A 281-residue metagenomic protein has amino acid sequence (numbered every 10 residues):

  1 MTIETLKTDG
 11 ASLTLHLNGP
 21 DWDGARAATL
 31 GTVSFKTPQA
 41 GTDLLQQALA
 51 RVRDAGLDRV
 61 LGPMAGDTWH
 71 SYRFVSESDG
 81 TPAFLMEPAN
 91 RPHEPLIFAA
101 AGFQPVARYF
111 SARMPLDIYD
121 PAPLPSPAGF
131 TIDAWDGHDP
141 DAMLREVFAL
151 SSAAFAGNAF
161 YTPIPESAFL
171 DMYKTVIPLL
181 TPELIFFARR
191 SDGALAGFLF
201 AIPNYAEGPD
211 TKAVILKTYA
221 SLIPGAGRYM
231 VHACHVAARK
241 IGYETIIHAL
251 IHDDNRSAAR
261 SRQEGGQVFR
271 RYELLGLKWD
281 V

Functional and structural regions predicted by a protein language model:
M1-A27, G31-S34, G137-Y219: A conserved beta-strand-loop-helix scaffold within acyl/acetyltransferase catalytic domains
D21, G66-T68, D253-D254: Short, solvent-exposed loop/turn segments at secondary-structure junctions
G31-A40, M64-W69, I215-A226: A short, internal acetyl-CoA/4′-phosphopantetheine-binding micro-motif in the GNAT/acyltransferase core
P38-V52, I223-K240, Q263: Conserved acetyl-CoA-binding loop-helix of GNAT-fold acetyltransferases
V52, G56-W69: Transmembrane-helix bundle segments that line or gate the permeation/cavity pathway in multi-pass membrane proteins
Y72-I118, L184-F186, F198-S221, H232-V281: Active-site/acyl-donor-binding loops of N-acyltransferases
R91-A159: Acyltransferase donor/substrate-recognition loop-hinge adjacent to the catalytic core
